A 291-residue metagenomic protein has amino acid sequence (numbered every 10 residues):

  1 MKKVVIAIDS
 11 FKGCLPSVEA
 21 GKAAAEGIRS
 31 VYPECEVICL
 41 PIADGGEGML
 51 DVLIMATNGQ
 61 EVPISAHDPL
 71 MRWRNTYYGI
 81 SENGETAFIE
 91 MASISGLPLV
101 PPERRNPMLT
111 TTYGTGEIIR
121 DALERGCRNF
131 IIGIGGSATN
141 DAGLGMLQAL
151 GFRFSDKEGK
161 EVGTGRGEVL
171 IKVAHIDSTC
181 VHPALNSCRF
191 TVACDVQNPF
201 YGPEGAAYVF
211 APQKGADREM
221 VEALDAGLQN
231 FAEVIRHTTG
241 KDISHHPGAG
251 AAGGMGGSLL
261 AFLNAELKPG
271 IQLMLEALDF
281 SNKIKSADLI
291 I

Functional and structural regions predicted by a protein language model:
M1-V5: Extreme N-terminal starter segment of soluble prokaryotic enzymes
F11-S17, C127-L147, H246-G254: Glycine/serine-rich anion-binding loops at beta->alpha junctions that coordinate negatively charged ligand groups
A23-G27, A56-T57, P107, G143-D156 (+1 more regions): A glycine- and small-aliphatic-rich helix-loop capping segment at beta-alpha/alpha-beta transitions that lines
A24-L99, F190-F200, A206: Glycine-rich nucleotide/cofactor/substrate-binding loop typically near the N-terminus or early in the first domain
R74-T139: Anion-binding (especially nucleotide phosphate/pyrophosphate-binding) glycine-rich loop and adjoining beta-alpha core
L109-Y113, E117-R120, E124-I131, A138-R189: Glycine/threonine-rich beta-strand-loop-alpha-helix active-site module that forms ligand/phosphate-binding
V196, Y201-K241: Acidic, glycine-rich loop-and-beta core segments that form the ion-binding/anion-interacting portion of active sites
A223-A287: Oxyanion-binding "anion nests"
